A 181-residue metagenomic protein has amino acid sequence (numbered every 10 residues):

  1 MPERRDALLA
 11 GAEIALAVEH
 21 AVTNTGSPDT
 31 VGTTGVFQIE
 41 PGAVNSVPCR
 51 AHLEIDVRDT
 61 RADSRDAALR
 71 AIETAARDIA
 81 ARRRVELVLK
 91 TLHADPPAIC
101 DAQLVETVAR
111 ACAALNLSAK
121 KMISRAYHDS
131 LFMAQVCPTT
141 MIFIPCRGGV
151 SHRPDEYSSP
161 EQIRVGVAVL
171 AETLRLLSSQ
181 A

Functional and structural regions predicted by a protein language model:
M1-A62: Midchain, well-structured core segments that form catalytic/ion-binding scaffolds
E3-N24, L69, T74, I144-A181: His/Asp/Glu-rich mid-to-C-terminal helical/loop segments that flank catalytic regions of hydrolases
A15-H20, K90-P145: Active-site-adjacent substrate-binding region of metalloamidase/peptidase-like peptide-processing proteins
H20-T34, I79-K90, S118-I123, S179-A181: Flexible, glycine/charged-enriched surface loops at secondary-structure junctions
T25-P28, S46-C49, A81-R83, R125-A126 (+1 more regions): A structural signal for short secondary-structure junctions
T33-G42, E54-T60, E86-V105, L131: A short beta-alpha structural unit
S64-A68: Solvent-exposed, non-transmembrane alpha-helical starts
